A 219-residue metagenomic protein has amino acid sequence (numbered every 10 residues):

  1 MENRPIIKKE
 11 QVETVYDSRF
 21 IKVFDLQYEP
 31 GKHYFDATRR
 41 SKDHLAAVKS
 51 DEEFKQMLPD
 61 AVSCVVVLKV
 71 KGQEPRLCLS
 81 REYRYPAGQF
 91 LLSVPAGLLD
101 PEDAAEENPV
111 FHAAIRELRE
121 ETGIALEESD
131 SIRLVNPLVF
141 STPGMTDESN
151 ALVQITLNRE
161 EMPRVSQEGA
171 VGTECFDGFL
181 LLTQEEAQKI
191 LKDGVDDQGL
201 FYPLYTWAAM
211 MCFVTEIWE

Functional and structural regions predicted by a protein language model:
M1-L91, L98-E120, I124-R164, L180 (+2 more regions): N-terminal leader/linker segments that precede catalytic domains of diphosphate-processing enzymes
V165-V171: Short, surface-exposed loop/helix-turn segments at secondary-structure junctions that function as lids/hinges flanking
V171-G172, I190: Acidic interhelical loop/turn segments
F176-D177: A conserved catalytic-core signature of glycosyltransferases
